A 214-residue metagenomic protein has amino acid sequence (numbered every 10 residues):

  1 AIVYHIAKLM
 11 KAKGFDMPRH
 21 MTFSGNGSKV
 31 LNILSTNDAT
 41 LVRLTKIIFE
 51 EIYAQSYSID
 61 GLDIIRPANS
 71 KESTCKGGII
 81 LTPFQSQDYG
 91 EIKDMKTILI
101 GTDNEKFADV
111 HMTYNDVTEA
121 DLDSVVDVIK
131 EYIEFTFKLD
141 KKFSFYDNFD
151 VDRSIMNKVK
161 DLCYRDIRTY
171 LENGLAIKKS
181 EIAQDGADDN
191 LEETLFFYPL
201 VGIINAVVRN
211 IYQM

Functional and structural regions predicted by a protein language model:
A1-M214: Helical "lid/coupling" subdomains associated with nucleotide-phosphate turnover
